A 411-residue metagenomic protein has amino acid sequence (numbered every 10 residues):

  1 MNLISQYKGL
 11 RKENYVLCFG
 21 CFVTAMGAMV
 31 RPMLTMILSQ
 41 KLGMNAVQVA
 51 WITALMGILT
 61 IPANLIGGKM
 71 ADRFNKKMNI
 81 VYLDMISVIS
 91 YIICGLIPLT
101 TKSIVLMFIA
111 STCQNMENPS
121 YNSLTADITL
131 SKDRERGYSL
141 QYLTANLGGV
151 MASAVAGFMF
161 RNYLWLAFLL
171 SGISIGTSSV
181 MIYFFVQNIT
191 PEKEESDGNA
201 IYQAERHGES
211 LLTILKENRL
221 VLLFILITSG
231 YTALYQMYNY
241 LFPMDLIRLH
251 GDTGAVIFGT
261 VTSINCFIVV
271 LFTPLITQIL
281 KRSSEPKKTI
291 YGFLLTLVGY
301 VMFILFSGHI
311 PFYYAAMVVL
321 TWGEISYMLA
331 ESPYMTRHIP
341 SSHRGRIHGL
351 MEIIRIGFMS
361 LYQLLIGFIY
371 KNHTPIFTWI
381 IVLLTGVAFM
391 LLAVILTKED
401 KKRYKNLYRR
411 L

Functional and structural regions predicted by a protein language model:
M1-R11, I189-F224, R410-L411: Juxtamembrane intracellular "pre-TM" segments in multi-pass secondary transporters
L3-G57, L220-I227, Y231-I257: Helix-loop boundary and gating motifs at the non-cytosolic
M29, G57-L65, G149-V150, C266-P274 (+1 more regions): Residue-level signature of mid-helix packing/kink "hotspots" within the transmembrane helices of 12-pass Major
P62-P98: Conserved MFS/SLC helix-loop-helix module at the cytosolic interface between two early adjacent transmembrane helices
A63-N75, F272-E285, Y370: Helix-to-loop junctions at the C-terminal end of transmembrane segments in multipass secondary transporters
M78-I92, K287-M302: Structural signature of the two symmetry-related core transmembrane helices
G95-M107, L305-A316: Helix-loop junctions at membrane interfaces in 12-TM secondary transporters
F108-A145: Cytoplasmic helix-loop-helix junction between adjacent transmembrane helices in 12-TM secondary transporters
